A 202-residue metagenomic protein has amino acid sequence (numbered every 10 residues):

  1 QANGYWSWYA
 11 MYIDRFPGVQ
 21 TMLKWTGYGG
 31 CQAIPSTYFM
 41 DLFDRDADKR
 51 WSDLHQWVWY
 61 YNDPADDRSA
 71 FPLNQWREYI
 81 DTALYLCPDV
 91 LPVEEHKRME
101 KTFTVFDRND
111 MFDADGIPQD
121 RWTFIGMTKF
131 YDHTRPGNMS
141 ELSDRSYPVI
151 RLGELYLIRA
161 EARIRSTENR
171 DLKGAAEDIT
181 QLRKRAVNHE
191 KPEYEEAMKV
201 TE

Functional and structural regions predicted by a protein language model:
Q1, S146-A186: Extended, hydrophobic/aromatic-rich amphipathic alpha-helical segments that build helical scaffolds
Q1-A2, E196-E202: Short, intrinsically disordered, charge-balanced linker/junction segments flanking boundaries in proteins
Q1-M99: An aromatic- and glycine-enriched ligand-binding surface/loop that stacks and positions planar moieties
M11, R45, E78, L86 (+4 more regions): Exposed, low-complexity/repetitive linear segments and helix-based recognition motifs, biased toward charged/polar
H55-W57, F112, I164-S166: Short beta-strand segments enriched in hydrophobic/aromatic residues within well-folded beta-rich domains
K101-R151: Active-site beta-strand/loop architecture of penicillin-binding DD-peptidases
D171-G174, P192-M198: Short, glycine/acidic-rich hinge or "gate" loops at secondary-structure transitions that mediate conformational
